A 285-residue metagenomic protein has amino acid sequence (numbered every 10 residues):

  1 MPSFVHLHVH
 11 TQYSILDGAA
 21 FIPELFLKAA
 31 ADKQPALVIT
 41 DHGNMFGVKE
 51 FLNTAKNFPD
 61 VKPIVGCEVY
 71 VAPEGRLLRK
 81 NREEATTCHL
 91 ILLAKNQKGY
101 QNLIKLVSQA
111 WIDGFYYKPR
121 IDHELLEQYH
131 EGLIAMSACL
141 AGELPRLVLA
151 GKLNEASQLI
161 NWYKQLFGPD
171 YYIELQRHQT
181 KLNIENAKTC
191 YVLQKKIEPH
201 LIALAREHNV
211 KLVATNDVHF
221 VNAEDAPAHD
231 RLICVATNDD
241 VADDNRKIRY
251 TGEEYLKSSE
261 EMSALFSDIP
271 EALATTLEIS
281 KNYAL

Functional and structural regions predicted by a protein language model:
M1-L285: Phosphodiester-processing cores and adjacent nucleic acid-binding clamps
